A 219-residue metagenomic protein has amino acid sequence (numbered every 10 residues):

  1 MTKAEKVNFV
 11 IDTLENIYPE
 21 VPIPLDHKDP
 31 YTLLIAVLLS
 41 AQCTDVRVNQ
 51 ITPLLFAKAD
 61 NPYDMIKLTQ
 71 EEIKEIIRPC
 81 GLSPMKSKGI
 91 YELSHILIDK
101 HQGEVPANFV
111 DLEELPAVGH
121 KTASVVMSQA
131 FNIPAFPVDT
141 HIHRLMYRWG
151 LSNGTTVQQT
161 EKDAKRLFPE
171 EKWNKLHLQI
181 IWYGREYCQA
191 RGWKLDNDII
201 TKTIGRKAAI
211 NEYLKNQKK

Functional and structural regions predicted by a protein language model:
T2-K218: Catalytic cores of DNA base-excision repair glycosylases
